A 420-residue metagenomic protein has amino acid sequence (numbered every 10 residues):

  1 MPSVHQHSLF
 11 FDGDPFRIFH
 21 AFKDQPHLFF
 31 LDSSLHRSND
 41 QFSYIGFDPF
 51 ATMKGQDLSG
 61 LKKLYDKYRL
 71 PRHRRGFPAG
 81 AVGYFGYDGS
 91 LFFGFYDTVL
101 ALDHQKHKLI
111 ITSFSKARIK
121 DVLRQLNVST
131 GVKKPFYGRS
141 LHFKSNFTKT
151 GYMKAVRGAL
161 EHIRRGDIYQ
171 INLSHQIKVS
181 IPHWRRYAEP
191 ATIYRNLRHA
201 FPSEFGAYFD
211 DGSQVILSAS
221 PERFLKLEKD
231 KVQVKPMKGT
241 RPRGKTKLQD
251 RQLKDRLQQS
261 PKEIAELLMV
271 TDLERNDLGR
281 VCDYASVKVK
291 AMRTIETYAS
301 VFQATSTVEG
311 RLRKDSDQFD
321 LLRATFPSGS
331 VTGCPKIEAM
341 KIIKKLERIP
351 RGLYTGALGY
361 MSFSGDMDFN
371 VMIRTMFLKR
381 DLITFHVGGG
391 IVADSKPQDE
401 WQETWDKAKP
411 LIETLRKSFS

Functional and structural regions predicted by a protein language model:
M1-S420: Extended alpha-helical targeting/anchoring segments, especially N-terminal organellar/secretory targeting helices
